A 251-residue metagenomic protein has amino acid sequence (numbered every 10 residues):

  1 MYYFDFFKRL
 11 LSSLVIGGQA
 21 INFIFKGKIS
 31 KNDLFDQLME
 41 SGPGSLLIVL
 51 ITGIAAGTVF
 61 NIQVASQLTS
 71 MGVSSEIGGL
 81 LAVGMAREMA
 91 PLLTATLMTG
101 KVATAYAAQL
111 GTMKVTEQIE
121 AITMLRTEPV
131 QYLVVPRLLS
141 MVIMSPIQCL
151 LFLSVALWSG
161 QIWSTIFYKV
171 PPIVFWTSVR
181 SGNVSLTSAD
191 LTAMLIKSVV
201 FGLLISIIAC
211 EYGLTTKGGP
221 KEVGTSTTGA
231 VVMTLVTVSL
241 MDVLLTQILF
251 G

Functional and structural regions predicted by a protein language model:
M1-N32, Y212-G213: Short, membrane-interfacial amphipathic segments enriched in basic
S41-L93, L97: Active-site cofactor/substrate anionic-group-binding motifs, chiefly glycine- and Lys/Arg-rich phosphate-binding loops
G42, L46, L50, M89 (+5 more regions): Selective transmembrane-helix segments that form parts of the transport pathway or gating/packing helices in multipass
L50-A55, V142, P146, L150 (+7 more regions): Generic alpha-helical transmembrane segments of integral inner-membrane proteins, especially permease/transport modules
Q63-A86, S154-V199, I207-S226, I248-G251: Membrane-interfacial helix-loop-helix connectors in multipass membrane proteins
I77-E120, Q148, I208: Hydrophobic alpha-helical transmembrane segments of multi-pass membrane transport proteins
L110-V135, P220-V223: Short cytoplasmic-facing helical segments at TM-TM junctions of multi-pass membrane proteins
Q131-L139, T228-G251: Hydrophobic alpha-helical transmembrane segments of integral membrane proteins
